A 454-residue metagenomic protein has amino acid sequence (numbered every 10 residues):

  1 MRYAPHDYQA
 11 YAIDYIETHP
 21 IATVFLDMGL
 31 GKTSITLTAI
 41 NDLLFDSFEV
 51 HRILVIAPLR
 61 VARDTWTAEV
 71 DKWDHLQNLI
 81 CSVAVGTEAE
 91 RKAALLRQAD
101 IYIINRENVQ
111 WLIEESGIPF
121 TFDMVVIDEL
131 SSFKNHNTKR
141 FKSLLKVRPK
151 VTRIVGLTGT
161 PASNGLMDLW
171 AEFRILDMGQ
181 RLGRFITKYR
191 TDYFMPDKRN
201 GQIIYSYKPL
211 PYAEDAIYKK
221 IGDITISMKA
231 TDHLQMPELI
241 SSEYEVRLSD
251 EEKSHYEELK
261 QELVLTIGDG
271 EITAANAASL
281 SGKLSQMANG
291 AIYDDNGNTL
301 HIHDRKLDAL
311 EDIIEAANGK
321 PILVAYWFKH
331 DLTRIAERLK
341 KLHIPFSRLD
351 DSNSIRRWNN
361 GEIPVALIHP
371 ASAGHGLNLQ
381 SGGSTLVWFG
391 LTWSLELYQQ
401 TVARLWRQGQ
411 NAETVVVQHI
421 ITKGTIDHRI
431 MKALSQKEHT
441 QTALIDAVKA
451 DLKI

Functional and structural regions predicted by a protein language model:
M1, E17-T18, L30-G31, I35-F45 (+5 more regions): Conserved Helicase C-terminal RecA-like lobe
M1-F25: Conserved pre-motif I regulatory segment
I35, V50-K72, S163-D168, W327-K329: Conserved Walker A/P-loop ATP-binding site and its immediately adjacent core in helicase/helicase-like ATPase domains
V61-G86, L176-G179: Conserved helix-turn-beta segment of the N-terminal RecA-like "Helicase ATP-binding" lobe in SF1/SF2 helicases
E88-F122: Conserved helix/coil segment N-terminal to the catalytic DExD/H
R97, M124, F141-D232, Q410 (+1 more regions): Conserved P-loop NTPase motor "coupling/switch" region that bridges the ATPase
V109-E115, N164-L166, L332-A336, I355-N359 (+1 more regions): SF2 helicase motor core recognition
W393-I454: A conserved SF2-helicase RecA2
